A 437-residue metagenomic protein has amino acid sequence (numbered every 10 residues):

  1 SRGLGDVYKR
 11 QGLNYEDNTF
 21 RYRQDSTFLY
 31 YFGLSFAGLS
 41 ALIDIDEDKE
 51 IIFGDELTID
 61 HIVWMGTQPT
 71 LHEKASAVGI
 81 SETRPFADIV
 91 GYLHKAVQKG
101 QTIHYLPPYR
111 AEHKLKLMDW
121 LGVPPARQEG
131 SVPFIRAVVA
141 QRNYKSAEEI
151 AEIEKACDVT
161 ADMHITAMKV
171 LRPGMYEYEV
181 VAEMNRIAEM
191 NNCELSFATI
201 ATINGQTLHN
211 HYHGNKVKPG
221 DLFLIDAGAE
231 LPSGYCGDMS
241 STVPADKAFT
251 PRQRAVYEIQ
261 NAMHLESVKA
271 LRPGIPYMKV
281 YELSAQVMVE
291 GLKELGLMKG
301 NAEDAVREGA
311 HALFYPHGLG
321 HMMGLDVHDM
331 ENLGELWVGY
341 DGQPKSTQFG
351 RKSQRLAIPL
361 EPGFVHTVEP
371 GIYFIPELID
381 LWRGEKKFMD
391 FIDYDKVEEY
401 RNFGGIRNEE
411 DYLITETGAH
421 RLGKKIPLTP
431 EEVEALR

Functional and structural regions predicted by a protein language model:
S1, G5-R437: Active-site neighborhoods and metal-handling regions in enzymes and metal-associated proteins
